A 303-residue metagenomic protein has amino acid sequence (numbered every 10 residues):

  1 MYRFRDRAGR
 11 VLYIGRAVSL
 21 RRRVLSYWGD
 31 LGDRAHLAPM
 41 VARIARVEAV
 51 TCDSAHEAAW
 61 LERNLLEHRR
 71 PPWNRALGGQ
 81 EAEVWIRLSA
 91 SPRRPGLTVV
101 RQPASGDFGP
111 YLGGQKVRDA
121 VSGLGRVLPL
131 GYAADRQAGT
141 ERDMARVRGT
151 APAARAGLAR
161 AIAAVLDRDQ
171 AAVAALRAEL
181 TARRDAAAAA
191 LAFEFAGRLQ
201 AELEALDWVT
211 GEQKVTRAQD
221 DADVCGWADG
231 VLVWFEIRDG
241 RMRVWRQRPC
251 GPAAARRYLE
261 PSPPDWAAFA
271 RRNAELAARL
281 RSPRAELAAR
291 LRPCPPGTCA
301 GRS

Functional and structural regions predicted by a protein language model:
M1-S303: Conserved catalytic/ligand-binding micro-motifs in nucleotide and anionic cofactor chemistry
